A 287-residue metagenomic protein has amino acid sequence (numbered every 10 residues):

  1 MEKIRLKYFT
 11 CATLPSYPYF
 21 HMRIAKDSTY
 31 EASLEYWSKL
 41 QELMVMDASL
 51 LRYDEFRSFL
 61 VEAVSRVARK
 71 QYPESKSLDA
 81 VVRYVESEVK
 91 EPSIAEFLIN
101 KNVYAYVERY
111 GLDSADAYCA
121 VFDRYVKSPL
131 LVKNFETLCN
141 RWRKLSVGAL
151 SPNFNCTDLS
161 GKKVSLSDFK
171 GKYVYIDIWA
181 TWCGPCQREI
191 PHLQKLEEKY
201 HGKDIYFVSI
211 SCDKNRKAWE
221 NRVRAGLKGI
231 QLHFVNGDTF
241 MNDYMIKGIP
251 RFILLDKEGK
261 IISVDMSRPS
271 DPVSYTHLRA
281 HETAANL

Functional and structural regions predicted by a protein language model:
M1-S160: Oxidative protein folding and maturation machinery
T157, E220-E258: Short, internal strand/loop/helix patches that form the active-site neighborhood or redox-interaction surface
L166-C183: Short active-site neighborhood of thiol/selenol oxidoreductases, capturing the structured segment around
I178-Q194: Conserved redox-active cysteine motifs that mediate thiol-disulfide chemistry, especially di-cysteine Cys-X(1-2)-Cys
I190-I210: Conserved helix-turn-beta segment immediately C-terminal to the redox Cys motif in thioredoxin-like folds
D204-R216, K228-G237: Thiol-based oxidoreductase modules, predominantly thioredoxin-like and allied folds used for disulfide exchange
I262-D265: Short beta-strand in the C-terminal region of the ABC ATPase nucleotide-binding domain
T276-T283: Conserved small/polar residues in nucleotide/adenosyl-binding loops
